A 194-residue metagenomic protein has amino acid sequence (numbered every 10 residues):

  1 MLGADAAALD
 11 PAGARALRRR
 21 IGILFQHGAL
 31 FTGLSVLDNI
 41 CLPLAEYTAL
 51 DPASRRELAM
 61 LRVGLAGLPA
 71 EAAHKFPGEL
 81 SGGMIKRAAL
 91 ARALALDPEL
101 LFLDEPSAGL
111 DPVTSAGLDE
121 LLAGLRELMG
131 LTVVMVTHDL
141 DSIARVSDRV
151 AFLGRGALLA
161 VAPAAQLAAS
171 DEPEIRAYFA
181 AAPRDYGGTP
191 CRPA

Functional and structural regions predicted by a protein language model:
M1-A16: ABC ATPase NBD Q-loop/coupling interface
D5, A53-E71: Conserved ABC ATPase "signature" region
F76-L80, M84: Conserved ABC ATPase signature
D97: Conserved catalytic motifs of ABC-family nucleotide-binding domains
L101-D104: Catalytic Walker B motif of ABC-type/P-loop ATPase nucleotide-binding domains
T137-H138: H-loop/switch region of ABC-family ATPase nucleotide-binding domains
